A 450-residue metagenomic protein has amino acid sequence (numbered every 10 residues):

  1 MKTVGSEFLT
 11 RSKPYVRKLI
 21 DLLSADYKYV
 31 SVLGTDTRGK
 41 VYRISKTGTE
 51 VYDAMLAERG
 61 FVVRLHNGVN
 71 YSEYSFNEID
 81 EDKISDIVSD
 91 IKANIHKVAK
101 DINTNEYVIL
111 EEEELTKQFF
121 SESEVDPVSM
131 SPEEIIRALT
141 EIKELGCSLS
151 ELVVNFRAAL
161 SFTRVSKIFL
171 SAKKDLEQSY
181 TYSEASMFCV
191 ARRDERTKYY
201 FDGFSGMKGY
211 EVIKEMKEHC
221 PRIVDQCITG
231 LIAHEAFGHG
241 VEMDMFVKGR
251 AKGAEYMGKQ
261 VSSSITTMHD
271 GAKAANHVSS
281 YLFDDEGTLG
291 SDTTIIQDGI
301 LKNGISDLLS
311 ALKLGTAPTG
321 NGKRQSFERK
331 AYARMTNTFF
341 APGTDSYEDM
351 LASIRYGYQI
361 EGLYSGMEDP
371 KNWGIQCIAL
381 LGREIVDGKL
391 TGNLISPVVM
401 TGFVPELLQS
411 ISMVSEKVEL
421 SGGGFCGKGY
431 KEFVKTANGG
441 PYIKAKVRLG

Functional and structural regions predicted by a protein language model:
M1-G450: N-terminal small-residue-enriched
